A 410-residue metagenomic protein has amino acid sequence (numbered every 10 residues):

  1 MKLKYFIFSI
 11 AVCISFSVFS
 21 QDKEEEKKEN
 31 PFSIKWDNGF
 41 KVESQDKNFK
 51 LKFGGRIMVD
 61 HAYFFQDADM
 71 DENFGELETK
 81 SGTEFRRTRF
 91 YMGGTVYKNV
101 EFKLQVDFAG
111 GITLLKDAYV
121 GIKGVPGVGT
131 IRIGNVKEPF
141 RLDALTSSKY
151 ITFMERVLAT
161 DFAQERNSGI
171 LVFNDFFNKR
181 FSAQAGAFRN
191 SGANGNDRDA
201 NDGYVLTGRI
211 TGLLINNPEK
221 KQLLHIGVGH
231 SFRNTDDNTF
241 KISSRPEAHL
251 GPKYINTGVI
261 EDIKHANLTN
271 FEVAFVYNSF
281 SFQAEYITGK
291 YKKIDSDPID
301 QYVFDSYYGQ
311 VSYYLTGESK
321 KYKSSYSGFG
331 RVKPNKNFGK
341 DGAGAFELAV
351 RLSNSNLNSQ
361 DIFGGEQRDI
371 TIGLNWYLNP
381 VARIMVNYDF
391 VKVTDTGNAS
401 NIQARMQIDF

Functional and structural regions predicted by a protein language model:
M1-I7: Bacterial N-terminal signal peptides that target proteins for export
V18-D22: Boundary at the C-terminal end of the N-terminal hydrophobic targeting segment
E24-K28, S33, D46, I122 (+1 more regions): Outer-membrane beta-barrel pore domains
G39-F65, N73-D236, V303, Y308-E318 (+3 more regions): Outer membrane beta-barrel
